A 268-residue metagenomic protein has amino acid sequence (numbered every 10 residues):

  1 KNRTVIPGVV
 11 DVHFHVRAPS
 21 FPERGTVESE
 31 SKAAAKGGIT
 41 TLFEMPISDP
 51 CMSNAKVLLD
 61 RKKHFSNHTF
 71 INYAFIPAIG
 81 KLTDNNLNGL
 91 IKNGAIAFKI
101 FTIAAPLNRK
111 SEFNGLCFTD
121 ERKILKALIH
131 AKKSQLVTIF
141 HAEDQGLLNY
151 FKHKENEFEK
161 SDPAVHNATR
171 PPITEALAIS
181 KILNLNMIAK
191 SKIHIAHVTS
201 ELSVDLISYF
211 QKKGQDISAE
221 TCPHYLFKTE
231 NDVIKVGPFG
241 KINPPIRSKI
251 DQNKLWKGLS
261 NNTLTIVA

Functional and structural regions predicted by a protein language model:
N2, H13, A34, G38 (+5 more regions): Divalent metal-coordination and catalytic microenvironments
R3-H68: Metal-associated gating/positioning segment near the N- to mid-region
I6, A55-N72, T119-F140: Alpha-helix-loop-beta-strand connector modules within alpha/beta enzyme cores
V12-G25, I71-T83, F113-C117, A168-I173 (+1 more regions): Active-site mouth loops of central-metabolism enzymes
E23-S31, K81-L90, K181: Short, acidic/polar
F43-E44, A74-P77, K192-H197: Short catalytic-loop micro-motif centered on adjacent basic/acidic residues
P46-F70, I79-L82, I100-A105, P172-E175: Active-site loop-to-helix "anion-binding N-cap" substructures in soluble metabolic enzymes
N85-I100, A104-V267: Histidine/acidic residue-rich metal-binding segments in metalloenzymes
